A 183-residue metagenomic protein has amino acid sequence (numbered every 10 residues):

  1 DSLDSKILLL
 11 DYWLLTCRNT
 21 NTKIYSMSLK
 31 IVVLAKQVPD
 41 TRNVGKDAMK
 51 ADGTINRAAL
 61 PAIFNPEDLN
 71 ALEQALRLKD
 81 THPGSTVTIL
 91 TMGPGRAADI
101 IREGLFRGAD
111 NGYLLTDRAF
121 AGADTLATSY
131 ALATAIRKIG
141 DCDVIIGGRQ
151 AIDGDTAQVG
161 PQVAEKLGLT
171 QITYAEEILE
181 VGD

Functional and structural regions predicted by a protein language model:
S2-S5, S26: Serine residues within intrinsically disordered or low-complexity segments
K23-D183: N-terminal glycine-rich FAD/FM-binding segment characteristic of electron-transfer flavoproteins
